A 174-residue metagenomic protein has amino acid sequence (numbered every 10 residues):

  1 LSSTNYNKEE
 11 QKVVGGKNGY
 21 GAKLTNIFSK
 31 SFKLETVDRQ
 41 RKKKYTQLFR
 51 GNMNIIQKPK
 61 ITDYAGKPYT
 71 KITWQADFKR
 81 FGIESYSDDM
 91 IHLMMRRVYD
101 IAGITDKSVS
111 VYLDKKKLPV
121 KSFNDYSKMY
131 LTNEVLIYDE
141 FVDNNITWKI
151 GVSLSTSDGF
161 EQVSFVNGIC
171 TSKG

Functional and structural regions predicted by a protein language model:
S3-Y126: GHKL-type ATPase core
Q57, H92-I101, D106-G174: GHKL/Histidine-kinase-like ATPase module
